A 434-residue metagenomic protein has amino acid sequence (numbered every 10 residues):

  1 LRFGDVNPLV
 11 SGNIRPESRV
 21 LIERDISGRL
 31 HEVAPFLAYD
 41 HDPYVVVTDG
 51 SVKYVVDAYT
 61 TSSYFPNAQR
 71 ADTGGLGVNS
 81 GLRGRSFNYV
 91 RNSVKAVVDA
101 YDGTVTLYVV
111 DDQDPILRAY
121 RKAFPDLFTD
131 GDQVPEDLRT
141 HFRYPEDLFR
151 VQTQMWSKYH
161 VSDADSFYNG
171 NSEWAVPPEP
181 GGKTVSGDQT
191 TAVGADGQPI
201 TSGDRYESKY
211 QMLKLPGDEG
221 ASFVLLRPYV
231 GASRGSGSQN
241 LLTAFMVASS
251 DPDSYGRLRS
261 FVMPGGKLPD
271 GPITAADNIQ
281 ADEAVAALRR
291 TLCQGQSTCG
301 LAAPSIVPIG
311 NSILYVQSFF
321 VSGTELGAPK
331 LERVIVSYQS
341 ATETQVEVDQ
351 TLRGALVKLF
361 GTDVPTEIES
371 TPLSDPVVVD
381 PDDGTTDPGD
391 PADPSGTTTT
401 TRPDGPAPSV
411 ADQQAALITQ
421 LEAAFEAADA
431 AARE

Functional and structural regions predicted by a protein language model:
L1-R433: Soluble extracytoplasmic regions of secretory-pathway and membrane proteins
